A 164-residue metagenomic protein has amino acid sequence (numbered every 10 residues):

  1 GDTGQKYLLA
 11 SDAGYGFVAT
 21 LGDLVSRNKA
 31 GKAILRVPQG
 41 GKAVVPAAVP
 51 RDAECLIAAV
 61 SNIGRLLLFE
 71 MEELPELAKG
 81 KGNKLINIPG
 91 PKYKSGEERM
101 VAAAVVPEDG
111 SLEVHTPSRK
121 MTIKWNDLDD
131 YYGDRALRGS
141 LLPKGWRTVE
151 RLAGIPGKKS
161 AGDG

Functional and structural regions predicted by a protein language model:
G1-G164: Short, structured "edge-of-domain" segments at secondary-structure transitions
